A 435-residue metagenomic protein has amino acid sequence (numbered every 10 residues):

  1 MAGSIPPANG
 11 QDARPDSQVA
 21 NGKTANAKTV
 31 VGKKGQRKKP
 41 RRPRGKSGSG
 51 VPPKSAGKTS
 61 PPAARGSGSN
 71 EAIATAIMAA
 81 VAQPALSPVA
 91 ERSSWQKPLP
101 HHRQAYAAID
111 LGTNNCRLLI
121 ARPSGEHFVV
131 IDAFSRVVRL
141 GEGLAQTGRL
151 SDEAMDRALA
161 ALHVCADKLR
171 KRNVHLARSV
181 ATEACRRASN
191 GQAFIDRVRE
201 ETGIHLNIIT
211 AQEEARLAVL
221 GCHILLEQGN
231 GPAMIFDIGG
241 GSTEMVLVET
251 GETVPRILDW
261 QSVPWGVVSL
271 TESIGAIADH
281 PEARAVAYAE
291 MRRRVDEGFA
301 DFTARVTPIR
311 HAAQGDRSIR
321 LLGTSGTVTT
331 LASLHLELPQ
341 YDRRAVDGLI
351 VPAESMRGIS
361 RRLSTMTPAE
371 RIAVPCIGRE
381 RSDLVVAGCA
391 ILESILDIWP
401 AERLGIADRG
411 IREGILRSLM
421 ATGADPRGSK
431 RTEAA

Functional and structural regions predicted by a protein language model:
A2-G10, R14-S17, G22, P123 (+7 more regions): Helical "lid/coupling" subdomains associated with nucleotide-phosphate turnover
A2-G3, D16, A20-A56, P61 (+4 more regions): Conserved phosphate-binding loops in N-terminal lobes of ATP-dependent enzymes of the actin/Hsp70/sugar-kinase
K58, A64-S69, A74: Phospho-regulated, Ser/Thr/Pro-rich intrinsically disordered or coiled-coil terminal scaffolds of eukaryotic
P98-I131, C222, G229-V263, G326-A332: Gly/Thr-rich phosphate-binding beta-strand-loop-beta motif of the actin/hexokinase/Hsp70
G125, D196-V198, E252, L338-Y341: Glycine-rich, phosphate-binding/catalytic loops in enzymes
K171-R172, V198-E200, I224-Q228, I235-D237: Short, charge-rich binding segments
S179-T182, Q212-R216, I238-G240: Short, glycine/charge-rich beta-strand/loop segments that flank catalytic centers and engage negatively charged groups
